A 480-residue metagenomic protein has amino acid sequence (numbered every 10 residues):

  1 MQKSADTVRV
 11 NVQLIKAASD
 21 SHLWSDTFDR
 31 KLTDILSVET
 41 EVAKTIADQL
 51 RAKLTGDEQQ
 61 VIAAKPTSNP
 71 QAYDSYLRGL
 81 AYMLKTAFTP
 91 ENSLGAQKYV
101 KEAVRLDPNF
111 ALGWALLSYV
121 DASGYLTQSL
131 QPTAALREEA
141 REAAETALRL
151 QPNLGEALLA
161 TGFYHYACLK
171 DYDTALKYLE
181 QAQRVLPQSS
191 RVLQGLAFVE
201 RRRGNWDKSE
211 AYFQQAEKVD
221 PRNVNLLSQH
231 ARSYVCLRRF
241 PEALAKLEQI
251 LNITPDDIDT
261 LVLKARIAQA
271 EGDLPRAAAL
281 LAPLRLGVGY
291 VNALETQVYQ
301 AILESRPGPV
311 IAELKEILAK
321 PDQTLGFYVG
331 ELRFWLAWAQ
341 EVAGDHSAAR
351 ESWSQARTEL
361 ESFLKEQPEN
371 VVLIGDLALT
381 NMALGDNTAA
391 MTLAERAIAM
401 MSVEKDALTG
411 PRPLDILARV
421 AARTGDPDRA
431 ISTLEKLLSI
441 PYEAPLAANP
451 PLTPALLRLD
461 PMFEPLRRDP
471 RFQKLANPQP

Functional and structural regions predicted by a protein language model:
M1-Q340, D345-E369, I374-L377, D386-A389: Acidic, proline/glycine-rich low-complexity intrinsically disordered segments
I62-K65, L130-Q131, Q323-F327, S362-N370 (+2 more regions): Acidic, Ser/Thr-rich low-complexity linear motifs
D107, Q151, I440, D460-F463 (+1 more regions): Acidic-histidine catalytic/liganding microenvironments
R285-G289, S354, E395-A399, I431-Y442: TPR/TPR-like (Sel1-like) alpha-helical repeat modules
K365, V372, R419, K474-P480: Low-complexity, Gly/Pro
A378, A418, A430, L466 (+1 more regions): Hydrophobic, well-ordered secondary-structure elements that form the walls of internal hydrophobic environments
R412-P445: Sterile Alpha Motif
P451-P480: Terminal, low-structured helical/coil segments at or just beyond the last alpha-helical repeat
